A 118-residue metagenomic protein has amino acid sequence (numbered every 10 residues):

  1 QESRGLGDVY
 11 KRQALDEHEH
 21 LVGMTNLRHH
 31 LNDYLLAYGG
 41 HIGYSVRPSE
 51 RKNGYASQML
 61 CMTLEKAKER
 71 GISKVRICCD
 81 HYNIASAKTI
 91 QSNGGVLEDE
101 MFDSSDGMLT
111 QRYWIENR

Functional and structural regions predicted by a protein language model:
Q1-Y10: Single conserved hydrophobic/aromatic residue that forms the stacking wall/gate of nucleotide- or nucleobase-binding
K11-Q13, M24, G43: Short hydrophobic/aromatic beta-strand element in the GNAT-like acyltransferase core that lines or flanks the acyl-donor
L15, H41-K52, D80: A short, internal acetyl-CoA/4′-phosphopantetheine-binding micro-motif in the GNAT/acyltransferase core
H20-H29: Conserved beta-strand in the GNAT
Y44-V46, K52-E65, E69, K88-S92: Conserved acetyl-CoA-binding loop-helix of GNAT-fold acetyltransferases
A67-C78: Conserved GNAT acetyl-CoA-binding A-motif
I77-A87: Conserved beta-strand-loop-alpha-helix junction that forms the acyl-donor binding cleft
C78-C79, G94-Q111: Conserved catalytic-core motifs of GNAT/GCN5-like acyltransferases
